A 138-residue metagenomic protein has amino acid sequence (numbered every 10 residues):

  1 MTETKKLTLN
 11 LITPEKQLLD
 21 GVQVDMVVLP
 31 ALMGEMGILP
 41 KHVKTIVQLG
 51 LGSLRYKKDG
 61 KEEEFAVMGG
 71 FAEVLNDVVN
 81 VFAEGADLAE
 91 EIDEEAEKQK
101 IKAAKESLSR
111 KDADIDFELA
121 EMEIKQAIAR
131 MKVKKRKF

Functional and structural regions predicted by a protein language model:
M1-T2, V79, M122, A129: A ubiquitous, low-specificity "background" feature that marks scattered single residues across proteins without
M1-T8, F138: Short, charged, intrinsically disordered terminal tails
E3-K5, K61, L75, K111: Short loop/turn segments at connectors of secondary-structure elements within structured domains
N10-A103: Compact, glycine-rich, soluble single-domain proteins
D87-F138: Acidic/glycine-rich phosphate/pyrophosphate-binding loops and surrounding catalytic core that coordinate Mg2+
